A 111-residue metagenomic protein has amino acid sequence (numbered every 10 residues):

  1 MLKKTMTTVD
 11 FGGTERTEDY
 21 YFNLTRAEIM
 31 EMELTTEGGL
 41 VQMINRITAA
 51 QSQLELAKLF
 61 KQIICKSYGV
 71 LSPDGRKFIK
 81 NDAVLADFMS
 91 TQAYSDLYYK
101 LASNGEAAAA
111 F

Functional and structural regions predicted by a protein language model:
M1-Q42: Short, charged/polar N-terminal "headpieces" of proteins
T5-D10, Q51-L54, V84: Intrinsically disordered, low-complexity boundary segments flanking structured domains
G12-T14, E37, K58, F78-I79 (+2 more regions): Homeobox/homeodomain signature
E28-Q62: Acidic, aromatic-enriched beta-alpha/helix-loop junctions
I47, S67-Y68, L101: Generic structural signal for hydrophobic core residues of well-folded globular domains
Q53, K58-F78: Short, structured surface segments that line ligand/substrate-binding pockets
S72-F111: C-terminal charged interaction modules
